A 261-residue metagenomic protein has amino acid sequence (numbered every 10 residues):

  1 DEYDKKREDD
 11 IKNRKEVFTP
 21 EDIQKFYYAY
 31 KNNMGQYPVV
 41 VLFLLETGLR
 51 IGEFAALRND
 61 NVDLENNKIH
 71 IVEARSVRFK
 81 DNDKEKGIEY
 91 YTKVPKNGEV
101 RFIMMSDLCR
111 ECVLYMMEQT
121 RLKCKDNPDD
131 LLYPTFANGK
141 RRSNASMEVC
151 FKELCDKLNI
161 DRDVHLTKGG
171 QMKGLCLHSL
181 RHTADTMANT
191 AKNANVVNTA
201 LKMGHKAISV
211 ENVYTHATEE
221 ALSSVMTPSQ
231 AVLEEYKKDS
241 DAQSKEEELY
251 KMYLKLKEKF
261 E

Functional and structural regions predicted by a protein language model:
D1-I51, A55-L57, E65, E99: Basic, Lys/Arg- and aromatic-enriched nucleic-acid-binding interface segment
E2, L57-Y115: Conserved tyrosine-mediated DNA breakage-rejoining catalytic core shared by Y-recombinases
K5-D9, R78-V94, L122-D126, I160-Q171: Short helix-coil transition/hinge motifs at the ends and kinks of transmembrane helices, capturing the brief
Y28-Y37, T47, Q119-P128, N138-K140 (+1 more regions): Short, basic (Lys/Arg/His-rich) helix/loop patches that form interaction surfaces in the mid-to-C-terminal regions
N61-K68, N193-T215, K238: Short, polar N-cap/turn motifs at the start of nucleic acid-interacting alpha helices
R75, K202-A231: Catalytic-site neighborhood detector that most strongly recognizes the C-terminal catalytic loop/helix of tyrosine
D130-L132: Structural detector of coil-to-beta-strand junctions
D241-E261: Short, low-complexity, charged amphipathic interaction modules
